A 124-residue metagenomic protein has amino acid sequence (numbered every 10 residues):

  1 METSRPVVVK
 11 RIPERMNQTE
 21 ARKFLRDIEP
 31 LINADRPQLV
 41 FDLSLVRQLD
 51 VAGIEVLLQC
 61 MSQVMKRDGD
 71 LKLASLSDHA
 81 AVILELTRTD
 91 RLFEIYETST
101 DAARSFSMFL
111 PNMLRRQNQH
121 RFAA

Functional and structural regions predicted by a protein language model:
M1-T3: N-terminal leader segment of winged-helix/HTH proteins
R5-E14: Short, aliphatic-rich beta-strand segments
R11-I12, T19, A102: Short histidine
R15-F93: Amphipathic alpha-helical interaction surfaces in cytosolic regulatory modules
E97-A124: A charged, well-structured terminal subsegment
